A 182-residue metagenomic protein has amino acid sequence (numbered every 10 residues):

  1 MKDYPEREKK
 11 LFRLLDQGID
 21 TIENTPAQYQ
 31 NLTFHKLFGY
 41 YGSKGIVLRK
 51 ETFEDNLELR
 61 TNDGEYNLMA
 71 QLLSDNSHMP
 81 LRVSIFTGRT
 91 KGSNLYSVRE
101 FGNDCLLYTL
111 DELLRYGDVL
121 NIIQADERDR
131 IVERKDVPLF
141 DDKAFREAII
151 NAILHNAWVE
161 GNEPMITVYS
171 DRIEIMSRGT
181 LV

Functional and structural regions predicted by a protein language model:
M1-V182: Active-site helix-to-loop segments that bind/position phosphate- or nucleotide-bearing substrates and donors across
